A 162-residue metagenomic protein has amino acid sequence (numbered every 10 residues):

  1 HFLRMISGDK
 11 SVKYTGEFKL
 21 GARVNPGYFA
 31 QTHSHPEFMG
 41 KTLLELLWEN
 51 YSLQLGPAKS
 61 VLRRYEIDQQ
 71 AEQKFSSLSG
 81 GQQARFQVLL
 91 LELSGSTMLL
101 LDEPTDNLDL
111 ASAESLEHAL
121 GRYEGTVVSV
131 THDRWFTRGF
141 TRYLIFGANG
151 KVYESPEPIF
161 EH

Functional and structural regions predicted by a protein language model:
H1-H162: ABC ATP-binding cassette signature C-motif
